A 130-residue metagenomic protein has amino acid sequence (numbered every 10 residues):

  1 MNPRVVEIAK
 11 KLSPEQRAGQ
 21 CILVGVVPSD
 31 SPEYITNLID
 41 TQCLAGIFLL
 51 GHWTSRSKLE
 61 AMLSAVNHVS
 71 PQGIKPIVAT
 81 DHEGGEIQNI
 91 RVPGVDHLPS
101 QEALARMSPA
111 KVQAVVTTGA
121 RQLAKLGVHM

Functional and structural regions predicted by a protein language model:
M1-D30, E83: Boundary/entry segment of secreted carbohydrate-active catalytic domains
P3-V5, A9, S13-E15, I35 (+3 more regions): Residue-level signal for the start and early helices of compact helical domains
V24-D30, I35, T41-L44: Domain-core and long-helix interface of multi-subunit machines
N37-M130: Enzymes and membrane/adaptor proteins characterized by extended Gly/Ser/Thr/Asp/Glu-rich, aromatic-dotted
